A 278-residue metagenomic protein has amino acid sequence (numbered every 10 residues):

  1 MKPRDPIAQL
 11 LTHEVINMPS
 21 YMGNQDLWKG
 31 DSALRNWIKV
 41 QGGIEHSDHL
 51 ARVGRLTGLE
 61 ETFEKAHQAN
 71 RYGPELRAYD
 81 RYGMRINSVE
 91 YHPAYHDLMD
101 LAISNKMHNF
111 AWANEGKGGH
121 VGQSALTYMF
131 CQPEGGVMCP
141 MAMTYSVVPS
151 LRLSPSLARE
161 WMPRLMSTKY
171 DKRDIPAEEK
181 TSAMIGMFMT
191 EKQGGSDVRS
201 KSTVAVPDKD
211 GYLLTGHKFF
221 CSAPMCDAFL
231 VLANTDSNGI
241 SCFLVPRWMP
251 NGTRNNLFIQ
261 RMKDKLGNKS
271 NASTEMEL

Functional and structural regions predicted by a protein language model:
M1-G116: Extended, charge-enriched "interface" segments that sit outside catalytic cores
D80, R85-P176, S222-P224: Internal helix-loop-helix
V147, M187, A205, L214-G216 (+2 more regions): Buried hydrophobic positions in well-ordered alpha/beta secondary-structure cores of metabolic enzymes
P155-T203, P207-D210: Internal maturation/activation junctions in enzymes
A183-M189, Y212-T215, N256-M262: Short Pro/Gly-enriched beta-strand edge/turn motifs at strand-loop
Q193-S196, F220-S222, N234, K265-A272: Short Gly/Pro-enriched turn/cap motifs at secondary-structure boundaries
G211, T215-N256: A short core secondary-structure module
N251-E277: Flexible, small-/acidic-enriched active-site or ligand-binding loops
